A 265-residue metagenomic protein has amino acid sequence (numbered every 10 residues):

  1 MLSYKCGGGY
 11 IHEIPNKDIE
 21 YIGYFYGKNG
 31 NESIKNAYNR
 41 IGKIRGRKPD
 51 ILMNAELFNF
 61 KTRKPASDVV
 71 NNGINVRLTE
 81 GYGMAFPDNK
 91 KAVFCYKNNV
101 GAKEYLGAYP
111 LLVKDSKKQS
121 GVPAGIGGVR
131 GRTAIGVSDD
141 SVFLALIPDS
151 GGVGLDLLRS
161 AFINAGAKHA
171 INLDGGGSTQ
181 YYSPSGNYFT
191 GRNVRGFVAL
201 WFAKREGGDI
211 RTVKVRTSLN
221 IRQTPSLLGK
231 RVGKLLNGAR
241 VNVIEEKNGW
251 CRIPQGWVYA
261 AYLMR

Functional and structural regions predicted by a protein language model:
M1-T212: Gly/Ser/Thr/Pro-rich low-complexity, intrinsically disordered segments
G9, S141, S218, N248-W250: A generic structural signal for beta-strand entry/edge sites
G46, K214-T217, K247: Short proline/glycine-enriched turn/loop motifs at strand-loop junctions of beta-rich domains
T217-L219, A239: Surface-exposed loop/turn positions
P225-K230: Short alpha-helix capping/helix-loop boundary micro-motifs
V232-R265: SH3/SH3-like beta-barrel superfamily modules
